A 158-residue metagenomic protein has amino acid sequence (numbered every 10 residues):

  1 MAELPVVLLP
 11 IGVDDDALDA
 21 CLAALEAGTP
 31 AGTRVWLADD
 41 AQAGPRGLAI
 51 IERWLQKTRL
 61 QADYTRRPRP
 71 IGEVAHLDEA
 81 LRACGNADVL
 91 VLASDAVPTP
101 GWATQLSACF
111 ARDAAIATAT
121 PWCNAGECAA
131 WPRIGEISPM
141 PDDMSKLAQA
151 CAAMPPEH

Functional and structural regions predicted by a protein language model:
M1-A24: N-proximal low-complexity "stem/linker" segments adjacent to membrane-targeting elements
A23-G32: Short, acidic, metal-binding catalytic loop of nucleotide-sugar glycosyltransferases
D39-L48: A conserved acidic beta->alpha catalytic loop
E52-I71: Conserved donor nucleotide-binding strand/loop of the catalytic core
R67-C84: Glycine-rich, basic loop-to-helix element that forms the pyrophosphate-binding segment of sugar-nucleotide handling
N86-V97: Short beta-strand-to-loop acidic/aromatic patch adjacent to the donor-nucleotide binding site
V97-I137: Conserved donor NDP-sugar-binding/catalytic core segment of glycosyltransferases
I137-H158: Short, flexible, basic/aromatic active-site loop/helix in glycosyltransferases
